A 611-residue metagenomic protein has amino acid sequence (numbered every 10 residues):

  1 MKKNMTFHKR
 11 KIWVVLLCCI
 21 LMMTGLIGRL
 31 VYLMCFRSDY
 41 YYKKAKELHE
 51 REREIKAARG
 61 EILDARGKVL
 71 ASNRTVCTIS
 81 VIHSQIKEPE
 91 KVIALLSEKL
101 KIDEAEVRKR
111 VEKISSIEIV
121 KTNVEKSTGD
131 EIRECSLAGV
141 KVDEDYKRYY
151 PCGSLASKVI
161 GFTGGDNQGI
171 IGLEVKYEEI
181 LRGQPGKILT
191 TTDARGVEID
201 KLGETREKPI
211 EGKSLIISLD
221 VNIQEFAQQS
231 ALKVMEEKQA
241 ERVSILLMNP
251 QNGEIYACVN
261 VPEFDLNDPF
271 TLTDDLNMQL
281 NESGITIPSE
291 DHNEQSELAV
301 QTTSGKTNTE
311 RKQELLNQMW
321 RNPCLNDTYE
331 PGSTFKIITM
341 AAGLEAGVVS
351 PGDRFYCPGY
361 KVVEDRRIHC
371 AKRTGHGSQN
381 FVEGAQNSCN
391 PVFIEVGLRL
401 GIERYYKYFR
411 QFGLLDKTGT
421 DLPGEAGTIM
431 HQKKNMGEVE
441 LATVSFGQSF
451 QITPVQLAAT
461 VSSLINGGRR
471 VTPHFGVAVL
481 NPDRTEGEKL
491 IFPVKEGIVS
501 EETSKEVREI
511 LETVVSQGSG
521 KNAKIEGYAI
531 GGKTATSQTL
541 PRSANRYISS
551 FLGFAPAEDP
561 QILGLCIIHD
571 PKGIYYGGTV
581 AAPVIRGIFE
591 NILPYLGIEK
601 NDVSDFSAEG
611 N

Functional and structural regions predicted by a protein language model:
M1-K306, M319, T328, E403-L415 (+4 more regions): Periplasmic/cell-envelope proteins involved in peptidoglycan metabolism and beta-lactam response
A71, D193-E204, I245, P250-T334 (+4 more regions): Beta-lactam-recognizing serine transpeptidase/beta-lactamase-like catalytic domain environment
